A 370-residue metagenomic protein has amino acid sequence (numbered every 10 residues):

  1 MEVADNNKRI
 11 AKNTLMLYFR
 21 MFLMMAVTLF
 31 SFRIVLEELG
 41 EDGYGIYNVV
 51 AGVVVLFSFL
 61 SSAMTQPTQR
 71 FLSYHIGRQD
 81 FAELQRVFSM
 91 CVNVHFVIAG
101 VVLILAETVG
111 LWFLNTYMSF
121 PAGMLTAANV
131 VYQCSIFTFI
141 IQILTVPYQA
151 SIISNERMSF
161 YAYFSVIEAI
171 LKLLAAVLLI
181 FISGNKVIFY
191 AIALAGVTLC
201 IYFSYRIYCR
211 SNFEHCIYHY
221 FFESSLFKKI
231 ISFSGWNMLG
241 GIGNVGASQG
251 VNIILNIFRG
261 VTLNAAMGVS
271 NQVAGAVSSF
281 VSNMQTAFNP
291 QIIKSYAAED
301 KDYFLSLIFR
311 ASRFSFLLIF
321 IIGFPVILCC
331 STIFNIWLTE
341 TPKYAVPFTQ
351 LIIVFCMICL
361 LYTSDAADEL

Functional and structural regions predicted by a protein language model:
M1-I10, V187-A191, S204-S248, Q291 (+1 more regions): Interhelical loop/hinge segments that connect adjacent transmembrane helices in multipass membrane
A4, W112-C134, V326-L360: Interfacial segments at transmembrane-helix termini and the short loops linking adjacent helices
K8-M24, S62-N115, T126-I136, D302-I322: Membrane-water interface segments that mark the loop-to-transmembrane alpha-helix transition
R9-Y74, L103-E107, L173, S232-T262 (+2 more regions): Signature of the first transmembrane helix
R20, Q133, A162-S211, F233 (+1 more regions): Hydrophobic alpha-helical transmembrane segments
G45-S61, M90-V94, A193, G235-W236 (+5 more regions): Alpha-helical transmembrane segments of polytopic membrane transporters and translocases
S62-R78, S154, F213-E214, S270 (+1 more regions): Helix-loop junctions and terminal segments of transmembrane helices in multi-pass membrane transport/translocation
Y362-L370: Single conserved hydrophobic/aromatic residue that forms the stacking wall/gate of nucleotide- or nucleobase-binding
